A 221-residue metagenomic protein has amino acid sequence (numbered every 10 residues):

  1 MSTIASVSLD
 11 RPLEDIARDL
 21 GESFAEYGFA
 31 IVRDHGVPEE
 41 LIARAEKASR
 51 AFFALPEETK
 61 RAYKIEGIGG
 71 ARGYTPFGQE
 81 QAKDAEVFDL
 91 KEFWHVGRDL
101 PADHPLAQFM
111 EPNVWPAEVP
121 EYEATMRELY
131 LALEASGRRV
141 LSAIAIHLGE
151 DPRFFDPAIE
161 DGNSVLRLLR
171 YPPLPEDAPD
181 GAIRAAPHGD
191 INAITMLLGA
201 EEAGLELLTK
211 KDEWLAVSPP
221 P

Functional and structural regions predicted by a protein language model:
M1-P221: Peripheral, non-catalytic segments flanking oxidoreductase cores
